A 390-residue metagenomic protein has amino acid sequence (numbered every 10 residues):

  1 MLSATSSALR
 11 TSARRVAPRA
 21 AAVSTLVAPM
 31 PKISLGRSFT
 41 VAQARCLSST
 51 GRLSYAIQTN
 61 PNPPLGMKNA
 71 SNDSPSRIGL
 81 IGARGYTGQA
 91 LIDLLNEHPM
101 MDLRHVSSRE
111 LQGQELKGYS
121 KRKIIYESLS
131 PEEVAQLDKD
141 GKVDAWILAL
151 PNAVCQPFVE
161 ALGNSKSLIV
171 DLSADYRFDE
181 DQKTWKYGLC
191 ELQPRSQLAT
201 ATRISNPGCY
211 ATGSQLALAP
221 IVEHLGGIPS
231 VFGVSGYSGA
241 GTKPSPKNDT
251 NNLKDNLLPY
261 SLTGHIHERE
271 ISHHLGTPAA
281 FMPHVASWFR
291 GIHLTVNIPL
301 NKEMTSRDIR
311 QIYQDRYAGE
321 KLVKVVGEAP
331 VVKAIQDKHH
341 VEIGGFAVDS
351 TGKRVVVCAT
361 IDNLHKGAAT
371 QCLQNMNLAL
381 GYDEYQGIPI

Functional and structural regions predicted by a protein language model:
L2-A13, V23-L26, S48-L262, F346-T351 (+1 more regions): N-terminal Rossmann-like NAD(P) cofactor-binding subdomain of oxidoreductases, focused on the glycine-rich
S24, A28-P29, I33-R37, V41-Q43: Long, low-complexity intrinsically disordered regions
G82, Y86, T184, T212 (+7 more regions): Conserved active-site and cofactor/substrate-binding residues in soluble primary-metabolism enzymes
L94, H98, H224, H274 (+2 more regions): Change "in soluble alpha/beta enzymes" to "in soluble alpha/beta proteins
A201, L257, G291-T295, R354-V356: Short, solvent-exposed beta-strand edge segments and adjacent coil->beta transition regions
T263-V325: C-terminal substrate-binding/catalytic lobe of Rossmann-fold NAD(P)-dependent dehydrogenases
N297-I390: C-terminal active-site/capping subdomain that shapes the small-molecule cofactor and substrate pocket of enzyme
